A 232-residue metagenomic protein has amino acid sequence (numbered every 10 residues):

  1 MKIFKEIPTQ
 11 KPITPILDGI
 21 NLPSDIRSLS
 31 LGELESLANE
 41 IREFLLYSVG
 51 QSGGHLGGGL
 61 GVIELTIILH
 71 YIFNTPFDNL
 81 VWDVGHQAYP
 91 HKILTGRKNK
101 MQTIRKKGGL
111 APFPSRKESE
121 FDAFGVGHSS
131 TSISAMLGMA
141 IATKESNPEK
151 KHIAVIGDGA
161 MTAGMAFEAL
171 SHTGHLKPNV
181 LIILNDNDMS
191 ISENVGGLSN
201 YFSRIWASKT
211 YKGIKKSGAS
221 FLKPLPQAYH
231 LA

Functional and structural regions predicted by a protein language model:
M1-T95: N-terminal amphipathic, basic-rich helices that act as targeting or association modules
K2-K11, D188-A232: Long, well-ordered, tryptophan-enriched scaffold segments
P15-L22, E43-S48, A111-A123, F221-A232: Gly-rich Lys/Arg/Thr-decorated short loops/hinges at beta-loop-alpha junctions or inter-strand turns that position
R27, H55-G58, H128, G159-A163 (+4 more regions): Hydrophobic alpha-helical scaffolding
N39-G50, N74, K106-G109, I141-K144 (+5 more regions): Generic secondary-structure signature for well-ordered alpha-helical cores
H55-L176: Cofactor-binding active-site loop characterized by glycine-rich and histidine/acidic residues
D83, I153-I156, L181-N185, S192: Generic beta-strand/beta-sheet core signal
A163-N187, V195, Y201-A207: A short alpha/beta connector and helix-capping loop motif
